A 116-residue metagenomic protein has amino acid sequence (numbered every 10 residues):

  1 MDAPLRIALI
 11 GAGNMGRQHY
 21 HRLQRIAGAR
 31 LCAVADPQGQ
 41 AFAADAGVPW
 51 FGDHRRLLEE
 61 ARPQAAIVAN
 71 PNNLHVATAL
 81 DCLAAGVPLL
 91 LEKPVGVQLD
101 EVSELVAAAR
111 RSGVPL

Functional and structural regions predicted by a protein language model:
M1-A46: N-terminal Rossmann-like dinucleotide-binding module
A8, Q24-A27, Q64, D100 (+1 more regions): Small/flexible residues
H19, V48-A108: Beta-loop-alpha module in the N-terminal Rossmann-like domain of NAD(P)-dependent dehydrogenases, especially those
L31, W50, L89, P115-L116: Hydrophobic beta-strand scaffold residues
Q40-F42, H75, V114-P115: Short, intrinsically disordered/low-complexity patches at protein termini and at juxtamembrane boundaries
A107-P115: Basic phosphate/pyrophosphate-binding loop/patch that engages nucleotide-derived ligands
